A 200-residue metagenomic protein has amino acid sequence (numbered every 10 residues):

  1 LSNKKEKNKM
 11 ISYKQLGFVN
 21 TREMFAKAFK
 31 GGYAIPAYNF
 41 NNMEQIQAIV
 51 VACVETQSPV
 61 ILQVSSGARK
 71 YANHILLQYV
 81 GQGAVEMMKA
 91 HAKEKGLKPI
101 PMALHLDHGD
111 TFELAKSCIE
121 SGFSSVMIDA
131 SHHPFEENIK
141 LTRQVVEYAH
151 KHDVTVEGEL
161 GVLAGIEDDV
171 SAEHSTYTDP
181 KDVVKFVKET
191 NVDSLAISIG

Functional and structural regions predicted by a protein language model:
L1-K9: Short, Lys/Arg-enriched N-terminal segments with co-localized hydrophobic residues within the first ~10-30 amino acids
M10-A28: N-terminal amphipathic/basic leader segments beginning at the initiator methionine
I11-S12, P36-A37, P101-M102, H132-H133 (+1 more regions): Short, contiguous strand/loop micro-motifs
S12, Y33-N41, A68-R69: A short N-terminal beta->alpha junction/helix N-cap motif
T21-K27, M43-A68, H74-H91, K95 (+1 more regions): Alpha/beta enzyme core
Y33, K98-P101, H152-V154: A short helix-to-beta-strand connector/capping loop
I35-N39, L104-H105, M127: Short catalytic-loop micro-motif centered on adjacent basic/acidic residues
I100, L104, H108: Aromatic/His-enriched, Gly/Pro-containing loop or helix-boundary segments that lie immediately adjacent to catalytic
